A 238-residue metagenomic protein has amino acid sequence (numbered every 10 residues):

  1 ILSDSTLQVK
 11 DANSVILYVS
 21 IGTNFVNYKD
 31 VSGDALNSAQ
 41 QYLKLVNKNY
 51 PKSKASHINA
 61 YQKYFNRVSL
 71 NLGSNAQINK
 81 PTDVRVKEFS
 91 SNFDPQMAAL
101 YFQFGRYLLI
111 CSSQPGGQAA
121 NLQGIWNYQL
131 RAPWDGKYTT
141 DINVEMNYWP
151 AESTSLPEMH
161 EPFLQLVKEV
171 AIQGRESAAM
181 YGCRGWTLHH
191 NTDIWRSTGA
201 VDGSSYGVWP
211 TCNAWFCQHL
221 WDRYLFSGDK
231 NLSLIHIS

Functional and structural regions predicted by a protein language model:
I1-Y138, L156-E161, V167-E176: Acidic/polar, glycine-enriched structural segments that form the non-catalytic walls/loops of the carbohydrate-binding
E88-N92, W149, S155-L225: Active-site lining segments of carbohydrate-active enzymes
F102, T140-V144, P210-C217: Short alpha-helical patches at coil-to-helix transitions and adjacent helical residues in well-structured domains
F104, N121, M146, L166 (+2 more regions): Short, hydrophobic/aromatic alpha-helical segments in well-folded domains
Y138-E145, P150-L156: Active-site loop/lid in soluble adenylation, ligation, and acyl-transfer enzymes
I235-I237: Conserved small/polar residues in nucleotide/adenosyl-binding loops
